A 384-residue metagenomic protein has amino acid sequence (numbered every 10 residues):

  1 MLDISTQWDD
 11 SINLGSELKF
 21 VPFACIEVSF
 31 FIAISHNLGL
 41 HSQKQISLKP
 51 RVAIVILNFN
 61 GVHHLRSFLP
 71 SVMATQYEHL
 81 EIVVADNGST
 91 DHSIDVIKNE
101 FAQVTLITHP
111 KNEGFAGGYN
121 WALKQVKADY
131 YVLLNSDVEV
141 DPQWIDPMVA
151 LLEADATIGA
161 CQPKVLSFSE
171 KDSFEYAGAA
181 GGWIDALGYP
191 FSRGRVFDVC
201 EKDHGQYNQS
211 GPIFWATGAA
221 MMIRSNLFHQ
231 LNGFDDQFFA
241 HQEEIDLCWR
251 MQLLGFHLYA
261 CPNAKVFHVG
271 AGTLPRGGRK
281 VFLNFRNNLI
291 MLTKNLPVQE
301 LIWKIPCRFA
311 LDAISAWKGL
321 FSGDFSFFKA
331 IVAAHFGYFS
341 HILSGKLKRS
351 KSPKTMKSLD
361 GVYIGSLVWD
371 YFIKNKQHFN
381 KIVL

Functional and structural regions predicted by a protein language model:
F20, L254-S350, M356-V362: Active-site-adjacent helix/loop segment of glycosyltransferases that harbors family-specific signature motifs
P70-H79: Short, acidic, metal-binding catalytic loop of nucleotide-sugar glycosyltransferases
H79-G88, I107-H109: Short beta-strand/loop segment that forms part of the nucleotide-sugar
T108-V126, S136-V138, P147: Glycine-rich, basic loop-to-helix element that forms the pyrophosphate-binding segment of sugar-nucleotide handling
Y131: Short aromatic/hydrophobic "clamp" motif used to bind/position activated sugar donors
E139-Y189: Conserved donor NDP-sugar-binding/catalytic core segment of glycosyltransferases
Y176, G182, A186-S192, F197-N226 (+3 more regions): A recurrent flexible, glycine/aromatic-enriched loop bordering the glycosyltransferase active site that acts as
N208-K265: A short, conserved alpha-helix in the catalytic core of glycosyltransferases
